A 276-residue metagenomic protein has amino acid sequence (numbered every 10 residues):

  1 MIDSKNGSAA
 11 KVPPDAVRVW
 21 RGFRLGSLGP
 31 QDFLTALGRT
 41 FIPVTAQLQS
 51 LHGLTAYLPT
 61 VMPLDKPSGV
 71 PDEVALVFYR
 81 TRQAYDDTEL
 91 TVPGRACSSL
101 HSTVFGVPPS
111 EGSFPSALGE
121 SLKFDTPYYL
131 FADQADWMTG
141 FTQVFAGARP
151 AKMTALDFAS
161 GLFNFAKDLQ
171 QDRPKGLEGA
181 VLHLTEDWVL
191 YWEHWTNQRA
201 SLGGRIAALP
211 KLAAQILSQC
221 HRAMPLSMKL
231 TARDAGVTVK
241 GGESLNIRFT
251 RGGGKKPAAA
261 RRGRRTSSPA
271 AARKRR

Functional and structural regions predicted by a protein language model:
M1-D72, R80-D87, R95, V107-P257 (+2 more regions): Short S/T/G/P-rich N-terminal loop/turn motif that feeds into the first structured element of a domain
H101-T103: Preference for long, well-ordered alpha-helical segments
